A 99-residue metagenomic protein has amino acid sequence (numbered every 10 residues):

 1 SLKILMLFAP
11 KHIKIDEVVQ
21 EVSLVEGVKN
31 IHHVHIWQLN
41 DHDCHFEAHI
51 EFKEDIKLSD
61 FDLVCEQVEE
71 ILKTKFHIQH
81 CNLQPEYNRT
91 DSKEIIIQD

Functional and structural regions predicted by a protein language model:
S1-D99: Alpha-helical transmembrane segments and adjacent TM-loop junctions that form the membrane-embedded core of multi-pass
